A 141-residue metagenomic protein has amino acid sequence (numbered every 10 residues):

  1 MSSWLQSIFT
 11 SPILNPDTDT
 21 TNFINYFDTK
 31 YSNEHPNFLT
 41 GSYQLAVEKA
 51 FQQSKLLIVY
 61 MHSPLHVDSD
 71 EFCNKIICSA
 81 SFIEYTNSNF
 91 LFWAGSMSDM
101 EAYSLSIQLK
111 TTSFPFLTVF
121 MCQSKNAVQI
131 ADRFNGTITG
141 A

Functional and structural regions predicted by a protein language model:
M1-Q53, G140-A141: N-terminal leader/targeting and pre-domain segments
S3, F72, T111-A141: Non-catalytic, surface beta->alpha helical segment in thiol-disulfide oxidoreductase systems
F23-S32, Y85, C122-V128: Surface-exposed beta-strand-to-loop junctions that form interaction patches on eukaryotic regulatory domains
P36-G41, M61-L65, C78-Y103: Thiol-based oxidoreductase modules, predominantly thioredoxin-like and allied folds used for disulfide exchange
Q44-F51, S81-E84, W93-A94, Y103-K110 (+1 more regions): Beta-strand elements of modular eukaryotic interaction domains
Q44-L45, S63-H66, M97-M100, C122-K125 (+1 more regions): Conserved beta-strand elements of beta-rich interaction domains across eukaryotes, especially beta-propellers
V47-E48, S63-I77: Conserved redox-active cysteine motifs that mediate thiol-disulfide chemistry, especially di-cysteine Cys-X(1-2)-Cys
Q52-I58, S88-W93, S113-T118, I130: Core residues of folded domains in eukaryotic genome-function proteins
